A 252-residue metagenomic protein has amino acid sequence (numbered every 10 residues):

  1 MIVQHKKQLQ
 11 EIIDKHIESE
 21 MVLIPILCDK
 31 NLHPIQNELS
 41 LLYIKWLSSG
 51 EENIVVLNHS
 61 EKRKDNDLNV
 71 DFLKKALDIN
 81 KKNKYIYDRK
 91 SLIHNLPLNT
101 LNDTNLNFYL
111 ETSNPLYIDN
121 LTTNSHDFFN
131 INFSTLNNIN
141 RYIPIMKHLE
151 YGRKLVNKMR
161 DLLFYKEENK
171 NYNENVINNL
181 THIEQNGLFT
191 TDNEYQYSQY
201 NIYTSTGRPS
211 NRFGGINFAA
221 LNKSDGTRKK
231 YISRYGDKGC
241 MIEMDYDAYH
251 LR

Functional and structural regions predicted by a protein language model:
M1-T123, G215: Conserved RNase H-like, two-metal-ion catalytic cores of nucleic-acid enzymes
K6, R63-V70, Y142-L149, R153 (+2 more regions): Generic detection of long, well-ordered alpha-helical segments
L9, I13, N69, L73 (+8 more regions): Generic structural signal of hydrophobic/aromatic residues within well-ordered alpha-helices of folded domains
I17-E18, I24-G50, N58-L68, D192-R252: Acidic, glycine-rich two-metal-ion catalytic cores of nucleic acid-processing enzymes
L42, Y85, D103, H148 (+3 more regions): A residue-level signal for conserved active-site and pocket-lining positions in enzyme catalytic cores
L92-H94, F189, H250: Short, active-site-adjacent cap segments at secondary-structure transitions
I93, L180, Y200: Short glycine-/small-residue-rich flexible loop motifs, especially phosphate/cofactor-binding loops
L96-P115, D119-D192: Mixed-charge, glycine-rich, non-catalytic linkers/tails in nucleic-acid processing enzymes
